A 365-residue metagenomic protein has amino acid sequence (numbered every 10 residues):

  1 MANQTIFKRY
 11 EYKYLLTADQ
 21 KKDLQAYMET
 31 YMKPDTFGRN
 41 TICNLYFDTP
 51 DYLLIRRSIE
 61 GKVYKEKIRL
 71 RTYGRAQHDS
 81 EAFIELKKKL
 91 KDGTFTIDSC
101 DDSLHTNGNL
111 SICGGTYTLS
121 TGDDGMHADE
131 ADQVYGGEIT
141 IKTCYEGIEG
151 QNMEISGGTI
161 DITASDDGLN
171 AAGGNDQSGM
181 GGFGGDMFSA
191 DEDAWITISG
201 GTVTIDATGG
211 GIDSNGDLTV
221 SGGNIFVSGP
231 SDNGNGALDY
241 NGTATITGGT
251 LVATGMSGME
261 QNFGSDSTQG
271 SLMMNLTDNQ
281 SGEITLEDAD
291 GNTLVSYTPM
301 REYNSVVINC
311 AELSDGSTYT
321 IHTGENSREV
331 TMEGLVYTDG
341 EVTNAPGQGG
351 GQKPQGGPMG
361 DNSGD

Functional and structural regions predicted by a protein language model:
M1-T96: Phosphate-end processing signature that detects enzymes handling 5′-triphosphorylated RNA and polyphosphate
T94-D365: A composition-driven surface/loop motif
